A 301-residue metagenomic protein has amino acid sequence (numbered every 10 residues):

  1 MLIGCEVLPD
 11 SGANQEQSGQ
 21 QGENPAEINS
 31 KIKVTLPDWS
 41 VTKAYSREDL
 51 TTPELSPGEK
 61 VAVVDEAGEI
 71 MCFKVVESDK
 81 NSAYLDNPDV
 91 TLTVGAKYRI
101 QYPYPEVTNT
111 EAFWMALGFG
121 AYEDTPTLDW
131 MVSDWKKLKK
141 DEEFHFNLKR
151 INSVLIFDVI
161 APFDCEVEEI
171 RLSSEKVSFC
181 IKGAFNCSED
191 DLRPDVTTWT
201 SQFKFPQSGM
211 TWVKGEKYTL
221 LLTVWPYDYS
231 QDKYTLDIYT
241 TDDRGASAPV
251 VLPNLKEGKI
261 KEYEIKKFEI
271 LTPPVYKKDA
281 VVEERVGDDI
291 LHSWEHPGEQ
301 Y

Functional and structural regions predicted by a protein language model:
G4-Y301: Sec-type signal peptide cleavage vicinity
